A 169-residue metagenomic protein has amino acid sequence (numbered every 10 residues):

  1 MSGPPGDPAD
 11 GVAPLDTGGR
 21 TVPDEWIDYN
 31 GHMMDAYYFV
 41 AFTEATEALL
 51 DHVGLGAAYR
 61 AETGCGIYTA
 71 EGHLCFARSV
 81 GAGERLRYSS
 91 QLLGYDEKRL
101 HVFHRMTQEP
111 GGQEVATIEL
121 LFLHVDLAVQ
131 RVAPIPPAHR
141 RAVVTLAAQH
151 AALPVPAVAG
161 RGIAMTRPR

Functional and structural regions predicted by a protein language model:
M1-G18, F76, V80-R85, L92-R169: HotDog/MaoC-like acyl-thioester-processing domains
S2-G3, D7, G11, A48-H52 (+1 more regions): Short catalytic/metal-binding and nucleic-acid-binding patches
R20-D28: Short polar catalytic/cofactor-binding loops
I27-A41: A conserved, well-ordered hydrophobic junction motif at loop->secondary-structure transitions
M33, I67-T69, V115: A broad, structural micro-motif
Y37-A61: Active-site helix/loop of acyl-thioester processing domains in fatty-acid/polyketide metabolism, spanning hotdog-fold
G56-C65, A159-I163: Short secondary-structure junction/hinge motifs that connect adjacent elements
G64-A82: Small beta-barrel nucleic-acid-binding modules, principally OB-folds
